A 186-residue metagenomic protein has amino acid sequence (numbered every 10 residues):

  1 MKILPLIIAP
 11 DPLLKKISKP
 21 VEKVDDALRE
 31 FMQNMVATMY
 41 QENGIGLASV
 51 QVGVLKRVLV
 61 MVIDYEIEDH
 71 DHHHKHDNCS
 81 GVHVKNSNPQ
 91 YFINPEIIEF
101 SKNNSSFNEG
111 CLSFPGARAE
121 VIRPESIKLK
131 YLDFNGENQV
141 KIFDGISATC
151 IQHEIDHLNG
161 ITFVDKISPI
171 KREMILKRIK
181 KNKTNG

Functional and structural regions predicted by a protein language model:
M1-Q152, H157-G186: Active-site rim/adjacent substrate-binding subdomains
